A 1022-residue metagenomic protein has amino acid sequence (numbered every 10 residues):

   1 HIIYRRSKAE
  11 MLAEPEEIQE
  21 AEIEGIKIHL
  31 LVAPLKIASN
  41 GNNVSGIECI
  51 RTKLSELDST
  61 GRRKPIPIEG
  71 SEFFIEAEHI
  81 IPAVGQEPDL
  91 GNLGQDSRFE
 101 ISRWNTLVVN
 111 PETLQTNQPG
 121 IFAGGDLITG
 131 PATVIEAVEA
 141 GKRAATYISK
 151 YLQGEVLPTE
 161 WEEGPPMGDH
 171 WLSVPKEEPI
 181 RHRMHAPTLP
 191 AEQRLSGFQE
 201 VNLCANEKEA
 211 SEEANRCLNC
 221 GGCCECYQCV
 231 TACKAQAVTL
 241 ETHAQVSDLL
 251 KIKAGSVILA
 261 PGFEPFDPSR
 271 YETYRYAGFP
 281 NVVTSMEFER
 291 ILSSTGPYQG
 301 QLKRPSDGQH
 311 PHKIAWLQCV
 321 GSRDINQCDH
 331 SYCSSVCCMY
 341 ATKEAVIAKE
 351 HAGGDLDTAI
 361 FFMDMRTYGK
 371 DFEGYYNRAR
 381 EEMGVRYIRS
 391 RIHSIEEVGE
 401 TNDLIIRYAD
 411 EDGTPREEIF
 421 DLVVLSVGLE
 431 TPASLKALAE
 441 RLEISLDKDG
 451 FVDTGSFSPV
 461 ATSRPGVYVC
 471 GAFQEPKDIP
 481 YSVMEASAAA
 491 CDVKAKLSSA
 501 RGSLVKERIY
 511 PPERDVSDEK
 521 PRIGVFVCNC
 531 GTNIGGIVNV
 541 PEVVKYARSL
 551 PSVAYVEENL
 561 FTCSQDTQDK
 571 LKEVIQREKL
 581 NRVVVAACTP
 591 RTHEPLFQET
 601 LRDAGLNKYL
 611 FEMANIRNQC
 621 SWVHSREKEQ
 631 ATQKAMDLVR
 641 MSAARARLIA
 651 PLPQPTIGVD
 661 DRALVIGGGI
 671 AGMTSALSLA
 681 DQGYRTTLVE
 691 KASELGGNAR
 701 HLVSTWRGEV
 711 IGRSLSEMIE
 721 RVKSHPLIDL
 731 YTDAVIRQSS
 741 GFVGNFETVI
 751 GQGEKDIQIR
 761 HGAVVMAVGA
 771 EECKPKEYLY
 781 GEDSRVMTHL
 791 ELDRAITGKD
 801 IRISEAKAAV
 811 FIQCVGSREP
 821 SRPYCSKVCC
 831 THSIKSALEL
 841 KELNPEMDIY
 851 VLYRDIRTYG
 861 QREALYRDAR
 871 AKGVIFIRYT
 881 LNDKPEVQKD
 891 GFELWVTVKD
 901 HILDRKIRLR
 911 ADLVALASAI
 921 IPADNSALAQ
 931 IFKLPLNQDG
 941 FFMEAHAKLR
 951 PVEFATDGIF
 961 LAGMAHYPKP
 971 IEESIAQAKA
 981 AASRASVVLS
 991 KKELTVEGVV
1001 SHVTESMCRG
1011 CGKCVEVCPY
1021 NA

Functional and structural regions predicted by a protein language model:
H1-L31, K36-I37, S102, E162 (+13 more regions): Beta1-alpha1 glycine-rich phosphate/pyrophosphate-binding loop at the start of Rossmann-like nucleotide-binding domains
H1-W104, L240-Q245, I252, V257-P261 (+3 more regions): A Rossmann-like FAD-binding core segment of flavoenzymes
R5, C204, G221-K253, E264-P265 (+11 more regions): Iron-sulfur cluster-binding cysteine motifs and their immediate structural context in ferredoxin-like electron-transfer
I37-S39, L57-P131, I135, S173 (+6 more regions): FAD-site-proximal beta/loop scaffold in flavoenzymes
R63-E69, V108-V109, L127-T129, L195-I252 (+12 more regions): Ferredoxin-like iron-sulfur electron-transfer modules
L127-G154, I258, Q327-Y340, C470-S503 (+2 more regions): A conserved FAD-binding loop/helix module that cradles the flavin
V138-E178, V238-P265, L429, A490 (+10 more regions): Terminal amphipathic helices with adjacent charged low-complexity linkers/tails
N202, L218-Q228, A235, L259-A260 (+12 more regions): Glycine/serine-rich phosphate-binding loop and adjoining beta1-alpha1 elements at the start of nucleotide-handling
